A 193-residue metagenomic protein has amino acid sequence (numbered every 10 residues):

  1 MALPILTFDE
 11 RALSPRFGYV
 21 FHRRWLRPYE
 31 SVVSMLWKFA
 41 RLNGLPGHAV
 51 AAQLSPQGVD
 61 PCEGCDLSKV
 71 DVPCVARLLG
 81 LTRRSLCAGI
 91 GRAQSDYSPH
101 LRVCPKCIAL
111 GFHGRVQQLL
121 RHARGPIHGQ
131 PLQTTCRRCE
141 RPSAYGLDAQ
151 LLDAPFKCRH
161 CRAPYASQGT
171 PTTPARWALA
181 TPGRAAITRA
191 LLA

Functional and structural regions predicted by a protein language model:
M1-P105, G111-H113, A193: A structured, charge-rich N-terminal accessory region that forms the first stable segment of a protein and links
V33-S34, L119, A123: Non-catalytic, well-ordered alpha-helical scaffold segments
P46, V50-Q53, V59, G89 (+5 more regions): General "foldedness" signal
L54-Q57, A93, H122, S143 (+1 more regions): Residue-level signal for alpha-helical context at structural boundaries
C87-L101, G114-L119, P126-L132, G146-D153: Short, flexible, mixed-charge glycine/proline-rich loop motifs that serve as phosphate/nucleic-acid-contacting
K106-C107, R124-I127, R138, H160: Short, cysteine/histidine-rich loop/knuckle motifs that typically chelate Zn2+
Q133, R137-A193: Domain-exit/linker segments immediately C-terminal to small folded modules
